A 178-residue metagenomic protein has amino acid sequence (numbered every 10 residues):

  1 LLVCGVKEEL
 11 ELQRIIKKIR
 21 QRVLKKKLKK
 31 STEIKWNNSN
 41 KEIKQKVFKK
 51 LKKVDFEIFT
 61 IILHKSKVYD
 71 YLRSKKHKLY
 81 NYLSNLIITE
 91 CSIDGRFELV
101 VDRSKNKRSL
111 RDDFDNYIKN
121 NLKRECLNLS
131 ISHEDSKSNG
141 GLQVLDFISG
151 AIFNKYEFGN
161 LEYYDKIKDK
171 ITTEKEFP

Functional and structural regions predicted by a protein language model:
L1-P178: Phosphate-ester processing/binding pockets and catalytic centers
